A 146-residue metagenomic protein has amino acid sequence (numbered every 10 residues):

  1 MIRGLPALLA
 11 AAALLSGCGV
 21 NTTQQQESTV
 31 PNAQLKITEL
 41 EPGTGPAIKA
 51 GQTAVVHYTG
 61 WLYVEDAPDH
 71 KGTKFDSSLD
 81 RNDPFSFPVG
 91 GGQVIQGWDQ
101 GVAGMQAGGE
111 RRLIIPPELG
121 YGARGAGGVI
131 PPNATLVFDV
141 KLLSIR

Functional and structural regions predicted by a protein language model:
I2-R146: Cross-family detector of peptidyl-prolyl cis-trans isomerase
